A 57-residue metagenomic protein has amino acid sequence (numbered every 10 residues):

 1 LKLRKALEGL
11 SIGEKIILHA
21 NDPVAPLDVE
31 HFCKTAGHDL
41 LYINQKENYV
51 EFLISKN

Functional and structural regions predicted by a protein language model:
K2-H38: Amphipathic, hydrophobic secondary-structure cores in small proteins
E30-N57: C-terminal structural segments of small proteins and small subunits
